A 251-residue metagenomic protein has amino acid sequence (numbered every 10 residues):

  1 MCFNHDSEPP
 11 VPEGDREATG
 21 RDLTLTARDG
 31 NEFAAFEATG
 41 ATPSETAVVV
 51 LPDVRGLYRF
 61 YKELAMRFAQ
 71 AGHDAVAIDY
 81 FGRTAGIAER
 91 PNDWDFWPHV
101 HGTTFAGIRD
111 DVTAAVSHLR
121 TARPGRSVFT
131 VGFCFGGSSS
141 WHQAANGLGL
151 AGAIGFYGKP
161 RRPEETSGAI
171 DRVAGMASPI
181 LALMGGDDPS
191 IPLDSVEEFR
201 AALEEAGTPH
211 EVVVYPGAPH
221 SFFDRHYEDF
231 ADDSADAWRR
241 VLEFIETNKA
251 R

Functional and structural regions predicted by a protein language model:
M1-R251: N-terminal cap/leader regions of alpha/beta-hydrolase-fold enzymes, predominantly small-molecule hydrolases
